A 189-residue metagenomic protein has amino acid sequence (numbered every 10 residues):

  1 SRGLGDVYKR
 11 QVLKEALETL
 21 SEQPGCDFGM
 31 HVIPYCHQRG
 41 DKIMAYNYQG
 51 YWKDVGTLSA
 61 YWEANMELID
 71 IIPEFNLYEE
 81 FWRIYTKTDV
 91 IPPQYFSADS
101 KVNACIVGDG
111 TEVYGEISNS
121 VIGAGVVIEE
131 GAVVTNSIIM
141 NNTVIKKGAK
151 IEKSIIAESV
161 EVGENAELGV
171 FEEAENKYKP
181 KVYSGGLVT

Functional and structural regions predicted by a protein language model:
S1-R2, T189: General structural signal for secondary-structure boundaries
G3-Y8: Short, small-residue-biased leader/transition segments that mark boundaries at the very start of proteins
Q11, T19-T189: Left-handed beta-helix
K14: Nucleotide phosphate-binding site architecture
